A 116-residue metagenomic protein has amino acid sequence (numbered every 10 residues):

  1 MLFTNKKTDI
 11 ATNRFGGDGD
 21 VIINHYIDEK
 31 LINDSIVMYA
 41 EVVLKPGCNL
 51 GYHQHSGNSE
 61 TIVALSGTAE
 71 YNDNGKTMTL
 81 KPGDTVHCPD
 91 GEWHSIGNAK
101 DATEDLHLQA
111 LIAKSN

Functional and structural regions predicted by a protein language model:
M1-I36: A short, N-terminal "cap"/entry segment at the start of jelly-roll beta-barrel domains of the cupin/DSBH fold
I23, Y39-V43, T61, T85-H87 (+1 more regions): Conserved hydrophobic/aromatic beta-strand scaffold that supports enzyme active sites
H25-I27, A40-S56: Conserved short histidine dyad/triad with adjacent acidic residue
P46, G57, K76, E92-W93: A generic "binding-loop/recognition-motif" signal
Y52, Y71-N72, C88, H94-A102: Short beta-strand His + acidic residue motifs that chelate non-heme Fe in jelly-roll/DSBH and cupin folds
G57-A69: Glycine- and acidic-residue-biased ligand/ion/polar-headgroup-sensing regions
G75-D90: Short acidic-glycine-tyrosine-enriched beta hairpin
H87, A102-N116: A short hydrophobic beta-strand segment most commonly corresponding to one strand of the jelly-roll/cupin
